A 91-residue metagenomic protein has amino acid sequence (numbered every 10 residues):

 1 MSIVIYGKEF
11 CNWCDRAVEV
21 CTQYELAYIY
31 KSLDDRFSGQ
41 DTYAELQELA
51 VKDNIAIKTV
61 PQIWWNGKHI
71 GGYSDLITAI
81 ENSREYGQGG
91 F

Functional and structural regions predicted by a protein language model:
M1-S32: Local sequence-structure signature of Cys/Sec-based thiol-disulfide redox active-site neighborhoods
Y6, I57-K58: Intrinsically disordered, low-complexity regions enriched in Ser/Pro/Gly/Gln/His and often acidic
N12-W13, F37, G71: Short alpha-helical
A17, T42, G72-L76: Amphipathic alpha-helical interface surfaces
V18, A27-D34, Q40-A44, I63: Charged, surface-exposed interaction regions in soluble eukaryotic proteins
Y24, E48-A50, S74: Short alpha-helix boundary/capping motifs
L33-I57, S83-R84: Thioredoxin-like thiol-disulfide oxidoreductase module
T59, W64-F91: Non-catalytic, surface beta->alpha helical segment in thiol-disulfide oxidoreductase systems
